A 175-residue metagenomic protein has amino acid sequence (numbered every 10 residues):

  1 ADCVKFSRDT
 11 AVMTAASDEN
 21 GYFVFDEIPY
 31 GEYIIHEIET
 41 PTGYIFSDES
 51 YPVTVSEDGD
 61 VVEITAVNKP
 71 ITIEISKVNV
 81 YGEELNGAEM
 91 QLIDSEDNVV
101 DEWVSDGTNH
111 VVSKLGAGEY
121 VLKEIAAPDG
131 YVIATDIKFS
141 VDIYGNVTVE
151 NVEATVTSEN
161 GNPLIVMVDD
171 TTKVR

Functional and structural regions predicted by a protein language model:
A1-R175: Solvent-exposed loop/turn and edge beta-strand elements of beta-rich ligand-binding domains
